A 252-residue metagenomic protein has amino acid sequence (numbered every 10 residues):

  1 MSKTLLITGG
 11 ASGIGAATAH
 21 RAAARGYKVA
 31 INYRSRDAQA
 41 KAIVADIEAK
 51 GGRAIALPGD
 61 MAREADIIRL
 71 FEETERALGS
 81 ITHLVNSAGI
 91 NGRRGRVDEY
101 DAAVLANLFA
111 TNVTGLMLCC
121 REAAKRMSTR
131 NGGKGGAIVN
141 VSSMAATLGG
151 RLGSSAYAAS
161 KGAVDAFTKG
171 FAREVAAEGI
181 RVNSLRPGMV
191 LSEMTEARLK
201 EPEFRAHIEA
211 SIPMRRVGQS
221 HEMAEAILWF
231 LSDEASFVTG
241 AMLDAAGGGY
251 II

Functional and structural regions predicted by a protein language model:
A11-S12: Conserved glycine-rich cofactor-binding loop
R69-R76, G95-E99, A103-A110, E203 (+1 more regions): Active-site Tyr-X3-Lys motif and surrounding loop/helix of classical short-chain dehydrogenase/reductase
G79, A176, R181, V238-G240: Short, small/polar-rich loop/turn modules that mediate ligand/substrate recognition or access, typified
R94, L228, T239-I252: Short C-terminal tail/terminal secondary-structure segment of NAD(P)H-dependent dehydrogenase/reductase domains
D98-L118, V139, V164, M214: Catalytic Tyr-X3-Lys loop
C120, S160, T168: Active-site helix of classical SDR
K125, R173-A177, S236: Alpha-helical segment proximal to the catalytic Tyr-Lys
S143: Residue(s) in the substrate-gating loop at a strand-loop-helix junction that position the organic substrate next
